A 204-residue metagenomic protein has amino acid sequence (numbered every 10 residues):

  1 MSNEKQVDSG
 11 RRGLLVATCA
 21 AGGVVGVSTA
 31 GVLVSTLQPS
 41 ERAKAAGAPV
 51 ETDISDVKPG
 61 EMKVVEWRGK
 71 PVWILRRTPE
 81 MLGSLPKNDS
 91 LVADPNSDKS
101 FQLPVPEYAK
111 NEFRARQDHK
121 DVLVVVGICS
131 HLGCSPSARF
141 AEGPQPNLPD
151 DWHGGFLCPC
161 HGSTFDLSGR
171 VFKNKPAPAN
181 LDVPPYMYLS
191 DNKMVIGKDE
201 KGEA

Functional and structural regions predicted by a protein language model:
S2-A21: N-terminal secretory signal peptides and thylakoid transit peptides that target proteins across membranes
V7, G13, G26-V72: C-terminal segment of N-terminal export signals and the immediately downstream linker at the start of the mature
L15, K44-A46, D56-V57, E66 (+4 more regions): A generic structural signal for short, solvent-exposed coil/turn residues that cap or connect secondary-structure
G23-G26, A179: Active-site-proximal structural scaffolding
I54, W67, L75-R76, V126 (+2 more regions): Pocket-edge structural micro-motifs
G60-K110: Extracytoplasmic/periplasmic/luminal assembly and interaction segments in envelope/secretory/respiratory proteins
S90-A204: Rieske [2Fe-2S] iron-sulfur-binding domain
